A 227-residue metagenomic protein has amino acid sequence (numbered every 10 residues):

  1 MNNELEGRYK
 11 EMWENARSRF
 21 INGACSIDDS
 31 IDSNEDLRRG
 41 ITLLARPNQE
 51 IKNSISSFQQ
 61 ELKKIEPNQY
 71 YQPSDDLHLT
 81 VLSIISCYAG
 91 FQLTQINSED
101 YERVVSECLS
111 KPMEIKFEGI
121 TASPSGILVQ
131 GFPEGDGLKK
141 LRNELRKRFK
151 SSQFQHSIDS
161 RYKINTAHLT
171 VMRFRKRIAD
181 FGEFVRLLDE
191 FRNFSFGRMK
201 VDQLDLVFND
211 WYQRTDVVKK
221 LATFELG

Functional and structural regions predicted by a protein language model:
M1-G227: Histidine-dependent nucleotide/RNA phosphoesterase domain, centered on the 2H-phosphoesterase fold with its duplicated
